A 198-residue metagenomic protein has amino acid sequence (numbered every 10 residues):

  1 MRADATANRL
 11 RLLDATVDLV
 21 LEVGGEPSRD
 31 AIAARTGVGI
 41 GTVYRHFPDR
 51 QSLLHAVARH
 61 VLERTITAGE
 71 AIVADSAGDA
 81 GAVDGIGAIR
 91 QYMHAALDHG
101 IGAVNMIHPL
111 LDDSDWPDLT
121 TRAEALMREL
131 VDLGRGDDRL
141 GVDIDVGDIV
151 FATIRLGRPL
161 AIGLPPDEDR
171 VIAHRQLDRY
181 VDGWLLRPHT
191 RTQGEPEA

Functional and structural regions predicted by a protein language model:
M1-A7, P166, H189-A198: N-terminal intrinsically disordered/low-complexity leader segments
M1-R35, S52-H55: Basic, helix-initiating cap at the start of DNA-binding domains
R9-L10, R29, Q51, R59 (+8 more regions): Short, structured helix-loop boundary elements
G24-G25, R45, G141: Helix-turn-helix/winged-helix DNA-binding modules
G37-F47: Short hydrophobic/aromatic patch on the recognition helix
F47, V57-A58: DNA major-groove recognition helix of helix-turn-helix
A56, T67-I101, D112-D115: Hydrophobic alpha-helical connector segments
I66, Q91, G102, L111-I162 (+1 more regions): Amphipathic alpha-helical packing segments from all-alpha helical-bundle domains
